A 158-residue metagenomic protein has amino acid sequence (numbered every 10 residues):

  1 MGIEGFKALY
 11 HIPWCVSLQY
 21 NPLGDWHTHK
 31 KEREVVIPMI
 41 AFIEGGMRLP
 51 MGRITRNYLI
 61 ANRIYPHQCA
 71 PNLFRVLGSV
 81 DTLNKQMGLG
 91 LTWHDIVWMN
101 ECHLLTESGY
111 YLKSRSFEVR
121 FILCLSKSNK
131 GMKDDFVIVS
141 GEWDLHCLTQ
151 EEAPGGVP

Functional and structural regions predicted by a protein language model:
M1-P158: Residue-register detector that marks a fixed positional context within folded domains
